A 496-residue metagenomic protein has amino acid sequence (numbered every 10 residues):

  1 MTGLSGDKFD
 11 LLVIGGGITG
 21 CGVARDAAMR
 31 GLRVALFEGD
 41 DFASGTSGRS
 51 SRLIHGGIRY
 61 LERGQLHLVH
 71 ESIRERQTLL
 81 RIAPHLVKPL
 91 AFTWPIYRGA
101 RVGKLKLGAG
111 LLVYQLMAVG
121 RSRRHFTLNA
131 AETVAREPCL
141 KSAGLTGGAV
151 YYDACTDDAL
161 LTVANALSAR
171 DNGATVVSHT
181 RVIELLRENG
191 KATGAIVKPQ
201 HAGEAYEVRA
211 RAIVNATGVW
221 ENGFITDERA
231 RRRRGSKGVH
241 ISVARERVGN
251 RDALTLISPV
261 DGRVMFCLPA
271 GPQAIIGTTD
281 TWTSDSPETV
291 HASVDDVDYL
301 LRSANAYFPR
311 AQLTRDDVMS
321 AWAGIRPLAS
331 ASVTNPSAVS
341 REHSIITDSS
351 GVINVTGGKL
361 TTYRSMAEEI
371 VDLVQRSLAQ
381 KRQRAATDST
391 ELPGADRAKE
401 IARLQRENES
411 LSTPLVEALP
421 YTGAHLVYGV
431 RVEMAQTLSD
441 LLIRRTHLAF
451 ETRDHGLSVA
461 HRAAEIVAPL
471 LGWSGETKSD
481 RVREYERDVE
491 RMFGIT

Functional and structural regions predicted by a protein language model:
G3, K8, D40, L86 (+11 more regions): C-terminal accessory subdomains/tails of enzymes that are appended
S5-T19: Beta1/beta-strand and adjacent pyrophosphate-binding region of the FAD-binding site in flavoprotein oxidoreductases
D7-F9, A202-A212: Core beta-strand elements of the Rossmann-like FAD/NAD(P) dinucleotide-binding domain in flavoenzyme oxidoreductases
I14, V208-G218: Short hydrophobic core segments
A28-R49: Glycine-rich FAD pyrophosphate-binding loop
R52-R136: Dinucleotide-binding Rossmann-like beta1-alpha1 core, especially the glycine-rich loop that anchors the ADP
S178-T193: A conserved short coil-to-beta-strand element within the FAD-binding core of flavoproteins
N215-E228: Flavin (primarily FAD) binding-site architecture
